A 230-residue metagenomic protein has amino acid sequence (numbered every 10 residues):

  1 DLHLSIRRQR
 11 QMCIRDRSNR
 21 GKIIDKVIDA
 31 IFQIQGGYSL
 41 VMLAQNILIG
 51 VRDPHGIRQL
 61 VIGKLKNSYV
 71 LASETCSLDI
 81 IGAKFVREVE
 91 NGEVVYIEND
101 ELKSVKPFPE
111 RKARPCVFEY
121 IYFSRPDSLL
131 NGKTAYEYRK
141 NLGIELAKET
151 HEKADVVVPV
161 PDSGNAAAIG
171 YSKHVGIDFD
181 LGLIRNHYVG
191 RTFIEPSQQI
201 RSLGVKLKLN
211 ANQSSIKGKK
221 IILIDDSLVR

Functional and structural regions predicted by a protein language model:
D1-I14: Single conserved hydrophobic/aromatic residue that forms the stacking wall/gate of nucleotide- or nucleobase-binding
R15-G21, P161, K173-V189: Amphipathic alpha-helical
V27-E74, R87, E93-Y96: Conserved catalytic micro-motifs used in adenylation/nucleotidyl-transfer and phosphoryl/amide- and methyl-transfer
D29, S77, K84, G92 (+3 more regions): Phosphate/diphosphate-binding loops
Y69-S73, L78-I81, I97-K153, G190-R201 (+1 more regions): Active-site-facing substrate-recognition patch
V95, L146, V157, Y171: Conserved hydrophobic/aromatic pocket- or pore-lining residues that grip, position, or stack substrates in active sites
K153-S163, A167: Short glycine-rich phosphate-binding loop at a beta-alpha junction
G176-I222: Short, glycine/charge-rich flexible loops or terminal/linker lids adjacent to PRPP-binding catalytic cores
